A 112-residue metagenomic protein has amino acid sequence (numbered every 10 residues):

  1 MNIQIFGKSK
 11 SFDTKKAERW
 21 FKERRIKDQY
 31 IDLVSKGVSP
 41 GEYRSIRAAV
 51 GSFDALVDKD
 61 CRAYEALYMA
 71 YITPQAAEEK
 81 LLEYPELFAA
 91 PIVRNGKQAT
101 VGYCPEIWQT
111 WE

Functional and structural regions predicted by a protein language model:
M1-R24, D28-K36: Local sequence-structure signature of Cys/Sec-based thiol-disulfide redox active-site neighborhoods
L33-E112: Thiol/selenol-based redox catalytic cores and closely related redox-interacting motifs
